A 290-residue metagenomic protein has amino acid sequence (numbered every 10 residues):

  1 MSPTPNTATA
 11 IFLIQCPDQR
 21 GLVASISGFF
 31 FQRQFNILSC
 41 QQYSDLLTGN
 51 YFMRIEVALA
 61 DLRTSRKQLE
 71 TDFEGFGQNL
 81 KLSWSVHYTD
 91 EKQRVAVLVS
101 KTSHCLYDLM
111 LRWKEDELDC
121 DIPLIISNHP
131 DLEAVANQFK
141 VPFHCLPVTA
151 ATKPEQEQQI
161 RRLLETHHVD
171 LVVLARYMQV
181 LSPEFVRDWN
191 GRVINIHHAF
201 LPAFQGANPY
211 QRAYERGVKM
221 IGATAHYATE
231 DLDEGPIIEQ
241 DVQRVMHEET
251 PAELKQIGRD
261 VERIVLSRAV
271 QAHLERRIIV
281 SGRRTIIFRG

Functional and structural regions predicted by a protein language model:
M1-Q93: A conserved regulatory-domain signal marking ACT and ACT-like small-molecule sensing domains and adjacent regulatory
N36, S83, D121, P142-H144 (+1 more regions): Conserved beta-strand segments of alpha/beta enzyme cores
V95-H104: Short, glycine-rich nucleotide/cofactor-binding loops
H104-E115: Histidine-anchored nucleotide/phosphate-binding helix
C120-D131: Short internal beta-strands
H129, T152, Q156, H167-G290: Donor/substrate-binding cores of folate-linked one-carbon enzymes
E133-Q138, V186-D188: Short loop/helix-cap segments at secondary-structure boundaries that form the rim of catalytic
N137, V141-H167: Adenosine-nucleotide cofactor-binding segment
